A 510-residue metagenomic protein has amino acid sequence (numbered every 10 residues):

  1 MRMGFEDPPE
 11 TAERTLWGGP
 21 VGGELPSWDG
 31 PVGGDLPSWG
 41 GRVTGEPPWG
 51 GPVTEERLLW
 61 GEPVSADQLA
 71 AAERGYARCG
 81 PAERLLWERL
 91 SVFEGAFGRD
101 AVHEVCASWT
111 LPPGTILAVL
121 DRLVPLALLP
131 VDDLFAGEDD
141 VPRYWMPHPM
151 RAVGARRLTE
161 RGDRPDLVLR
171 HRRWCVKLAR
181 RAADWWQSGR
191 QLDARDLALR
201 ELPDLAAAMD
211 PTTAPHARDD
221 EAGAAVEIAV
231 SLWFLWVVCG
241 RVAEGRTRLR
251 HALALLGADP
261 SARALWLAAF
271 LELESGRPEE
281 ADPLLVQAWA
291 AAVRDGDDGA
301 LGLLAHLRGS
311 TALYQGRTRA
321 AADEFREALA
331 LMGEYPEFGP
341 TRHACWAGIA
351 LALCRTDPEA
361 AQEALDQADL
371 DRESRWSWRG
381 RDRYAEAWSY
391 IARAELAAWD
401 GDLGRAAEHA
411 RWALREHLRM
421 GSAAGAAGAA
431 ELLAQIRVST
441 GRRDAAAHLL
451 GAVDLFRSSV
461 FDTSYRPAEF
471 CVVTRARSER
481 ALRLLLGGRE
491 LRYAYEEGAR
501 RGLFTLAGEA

Functional and structural regions predicted by a protein language model:
M1-W17, G51-E83, V472: Loop-to-helix "switch" segment enriched in basic and acidic residues adjacent to catalytic/ligand pockets
M3-D7, L69, E73-R161, P165-L169 (+2 more regions): C-terminal boundary/linker of central alpha/beta nucleotide-binding cores
E55, S65-A66, R78-L85, L111-I116 (+6 more regions): A eukaryote-biased feature capturing mid-to-C-terminal, repeat/solenoid-rich segments of large proteins, strongly
L85-L90, R99-D100, P142, R151 (+4 more regions): Short, well-ordered secondary-structure microsegments that present a prominent hydrophobic/aromatic side chain
M209-D210, R250-A254, V286-D297, R326-E337 (+4 more regions): Amphipathic alpha-helical segments of tetratricopeptide repeats
V226-C239, A262-P278, G299-R317, P340-D357 (+3 more regions): Tandem amphipathic alpha-helical repeat scaffolds
D444-A510: C-terminal non-catalytic interaction modules
